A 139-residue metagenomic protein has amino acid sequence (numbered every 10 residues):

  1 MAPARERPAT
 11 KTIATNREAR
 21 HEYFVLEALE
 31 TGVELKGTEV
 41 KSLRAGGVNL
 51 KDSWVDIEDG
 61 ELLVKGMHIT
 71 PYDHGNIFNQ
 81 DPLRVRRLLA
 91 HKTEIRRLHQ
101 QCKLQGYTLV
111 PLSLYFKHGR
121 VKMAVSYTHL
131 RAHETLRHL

Functional and structural regions predicted by a protein language model:
M1-R17: Basic Arg/Gly/Lys-rich low-complexity intrinsically disordered segments
A14-F78, P82-T93: Ribosome large-subunit tunnel/peptidyl-transferase-proximal elements
V33, A124-S126: RNA pseudouridine synthases
D59-E61, R120, L136: A generic structural signal for beta-strand entry/edge sites
H91-A124: Beta-rich strand-turn-strand
T128-T135: Conserved small/polar residues in nucleotide/adenosyl-binding loops
L139: Cytosolic catalytic cores of cyclic-nucleotide second-messenger enzymes
